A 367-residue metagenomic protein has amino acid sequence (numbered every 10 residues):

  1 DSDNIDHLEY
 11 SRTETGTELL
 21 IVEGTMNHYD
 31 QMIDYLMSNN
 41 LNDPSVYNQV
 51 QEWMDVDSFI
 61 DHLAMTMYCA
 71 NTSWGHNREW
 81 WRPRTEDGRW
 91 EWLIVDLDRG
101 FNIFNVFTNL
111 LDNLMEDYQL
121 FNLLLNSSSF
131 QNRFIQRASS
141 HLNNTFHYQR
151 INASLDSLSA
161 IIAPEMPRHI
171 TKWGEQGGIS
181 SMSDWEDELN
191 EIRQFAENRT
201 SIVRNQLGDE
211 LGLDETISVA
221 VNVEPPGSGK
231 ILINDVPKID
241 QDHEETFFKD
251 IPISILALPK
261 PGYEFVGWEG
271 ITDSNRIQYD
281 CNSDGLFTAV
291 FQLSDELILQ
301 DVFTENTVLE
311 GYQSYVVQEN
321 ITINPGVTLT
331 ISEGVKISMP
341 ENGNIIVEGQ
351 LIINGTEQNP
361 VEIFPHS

Functional and structural regions predicted by a protein language model:
D1-N27: Conserved ATP-binding subdomain of kinase catalytic cores across diverse folds
M26-N222: Middle-to-C-terminal accessory/interaction subdomains
I170, P252-R276: Surface-exposed interfaces of beta-sheet-rich extracellular modules
E215, I277-S294: Conserved "repeat-terminator" motif of extracellular CCP/Sushi domains
I217-P225, I231, A289: A short, amphipathic beta-strand motif
V223, G229-V236, E264-I271, L309: Change to "...patches in solvent-exposed regions of secreted, membrane-anchored, or virion-exposed structural
N234-G262, C281: Extracellular modular ligand-binding repeats in secreted and cell-surface proteins
Q292-S367: Beta-strand/loop edge motif enriched in small/polar residues
